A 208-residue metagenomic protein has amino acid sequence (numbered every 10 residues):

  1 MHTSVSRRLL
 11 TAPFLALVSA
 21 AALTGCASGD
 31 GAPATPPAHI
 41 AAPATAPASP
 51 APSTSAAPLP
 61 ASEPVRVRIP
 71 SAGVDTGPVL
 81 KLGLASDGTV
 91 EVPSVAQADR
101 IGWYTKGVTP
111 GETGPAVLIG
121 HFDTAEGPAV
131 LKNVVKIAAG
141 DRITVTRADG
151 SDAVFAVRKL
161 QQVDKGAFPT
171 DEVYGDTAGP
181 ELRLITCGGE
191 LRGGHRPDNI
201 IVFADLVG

Functional and structural regions predicted by a protein language model:
M1-A16: N-terminal export and membrane-targeting signals
A22-G25: C-terminal motif of bacterial Sec signal peptides marking the signal peptidase cleavage site
A27-K136, R147-D149, K159-G208: Solvent-exposed, non-transmembrane regions of membrane-associated and secreted proteins
